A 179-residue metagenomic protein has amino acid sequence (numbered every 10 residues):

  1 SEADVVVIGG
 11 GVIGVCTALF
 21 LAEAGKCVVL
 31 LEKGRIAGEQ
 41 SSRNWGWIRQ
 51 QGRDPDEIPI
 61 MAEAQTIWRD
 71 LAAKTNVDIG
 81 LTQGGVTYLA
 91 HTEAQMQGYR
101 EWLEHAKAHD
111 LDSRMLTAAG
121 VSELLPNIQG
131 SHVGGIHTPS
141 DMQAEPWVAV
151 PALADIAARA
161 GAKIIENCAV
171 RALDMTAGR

Functional and structural regions predicted by a protein language model:
S1-I13, V29: Beta1/beta-strand and adjacent pyrophosphate-binding region of the FAD-binding site in flavoprotein oxidoreductases
A18, A22, I156: Gly/Ala-rich phosphate-binding loop of Rossmann-like dinucleotide-binding domains, activating on the conserved
A22-S42: Glycine-rich FAD pyrophosphate-binding loop
A24, H109, A160: Conserved dinucleotide-binding and phosphotransfer motif residues
E32, T117-A118, E166-C168: Short loop/edge segments at beta-strand edges and connector loops that shape dinucleotide/nucleotide cofactor-binding
W45-L124: Dinucleotide-binding Rossmann-like beta1-alpha1 core, especially the glycine-rich loop that anchors the ADP
A94, L125-V133, D174-R179: A short, glycine/Asx- and small/polar-enriched loop/turn that sits immediately N-terminal to a beta-strand
I136-R179: Helical element adjacent to the flavin cofactor pocket in flavoenzyme catalytic cores
